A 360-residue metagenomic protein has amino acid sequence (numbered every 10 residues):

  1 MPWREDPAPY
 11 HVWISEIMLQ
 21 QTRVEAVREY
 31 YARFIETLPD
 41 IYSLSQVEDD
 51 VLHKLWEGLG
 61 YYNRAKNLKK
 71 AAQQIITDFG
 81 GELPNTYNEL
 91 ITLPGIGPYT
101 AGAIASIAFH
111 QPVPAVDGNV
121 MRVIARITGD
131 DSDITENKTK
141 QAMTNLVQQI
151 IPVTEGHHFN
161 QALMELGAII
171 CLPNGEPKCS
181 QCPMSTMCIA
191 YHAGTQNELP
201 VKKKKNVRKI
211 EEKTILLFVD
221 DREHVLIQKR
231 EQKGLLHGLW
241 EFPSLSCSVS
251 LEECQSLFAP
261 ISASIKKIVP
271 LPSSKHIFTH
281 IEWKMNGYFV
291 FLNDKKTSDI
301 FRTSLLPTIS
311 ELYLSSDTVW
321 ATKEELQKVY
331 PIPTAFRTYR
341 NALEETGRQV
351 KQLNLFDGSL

Functional and structural regions predicted by a protein language model:
M1-S180, M184-A193: Catalytic cores of DNA base-excision repair glycosylases
E5, A168-L360: Intrinsically disordered, low-complexity, charged terminal extensions of DNA damage-control enzymes
